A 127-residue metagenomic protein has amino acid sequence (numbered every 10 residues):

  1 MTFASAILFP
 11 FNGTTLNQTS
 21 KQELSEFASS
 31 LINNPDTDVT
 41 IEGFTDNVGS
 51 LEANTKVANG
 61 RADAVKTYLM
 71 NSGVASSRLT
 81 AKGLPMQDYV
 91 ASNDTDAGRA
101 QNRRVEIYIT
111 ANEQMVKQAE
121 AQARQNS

Functional and structural regions predicted by a protein language model:
M1-T2, Q118: Extracellular/lumenal/periplasmic "stalk" regions immediately C-terminal to a signal peptide or transmembrane helix
T2-P10: Acidic/histidine-rich, surface-exposed loop or edge segments in extracytoplasmic proteins
T14-K21, F44-S127: Periplasmic OmpA-like peptidoglycan-binding domain that tethers envelope proteins to the cell wall
F27-S30, Y68-L69: A generic secondary-structure signal
